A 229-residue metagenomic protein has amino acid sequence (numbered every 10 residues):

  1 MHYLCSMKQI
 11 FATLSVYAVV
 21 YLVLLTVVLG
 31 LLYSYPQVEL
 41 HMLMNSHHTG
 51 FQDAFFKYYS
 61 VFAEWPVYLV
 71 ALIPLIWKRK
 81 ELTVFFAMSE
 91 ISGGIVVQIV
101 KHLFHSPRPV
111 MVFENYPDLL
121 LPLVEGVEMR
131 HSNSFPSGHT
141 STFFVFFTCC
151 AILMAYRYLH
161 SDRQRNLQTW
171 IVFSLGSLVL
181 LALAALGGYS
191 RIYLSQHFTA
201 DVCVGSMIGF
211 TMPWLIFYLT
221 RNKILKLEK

Functional and structural regions predicted by a protein language model:
H2-Y68, K101-R130: N-terminal transmembrane-helix/juxtamembrane module of multi-pass inner/ER membrane proteins
K8-F11, P74-A87, Y158-Q168: Membrane-interface helix-boundary motifs at transmembrane edges
V16-Y17, A71-I99, S177: Interfacial segments of alpha-helical transmembrane regions
T26-L31, I91-I99, A182-S195: Aromatic-anchored segments of alpha-helical transmembrane domains
E39, K80, A87, L103-R108 (+3 more regions): Membrane-interfacial segments
Y59-R79, H139-C149, M154: Hydrophobic alpha-helical transmembrane segments
G94-Q98, H102, F210-F217: Transmembrane alpha-helical segments of multi-pass membrane transport proteins and ion-pumping complexes
P122-K229: Membrane-embedded catalytic cores of phosphoryl/pyrophosphoryl-handling enzymes
